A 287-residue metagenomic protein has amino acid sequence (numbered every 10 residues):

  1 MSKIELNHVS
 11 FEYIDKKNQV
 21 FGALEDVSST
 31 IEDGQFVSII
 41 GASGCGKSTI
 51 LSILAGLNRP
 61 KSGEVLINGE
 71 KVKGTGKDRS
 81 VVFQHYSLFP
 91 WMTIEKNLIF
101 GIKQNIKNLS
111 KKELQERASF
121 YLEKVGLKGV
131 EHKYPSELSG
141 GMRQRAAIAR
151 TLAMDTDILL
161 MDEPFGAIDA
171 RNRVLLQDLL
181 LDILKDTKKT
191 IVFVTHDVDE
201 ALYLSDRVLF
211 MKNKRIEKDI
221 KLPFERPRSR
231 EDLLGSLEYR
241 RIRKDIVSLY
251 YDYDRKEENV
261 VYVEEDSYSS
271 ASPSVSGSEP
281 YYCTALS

Functional and structural regions predicted by a protein language model:
I40-A42: The feature captures the beta-strand-to-loop junction immediately N-terminal to the Walker
A55: Helix-to-loop junction immediately C-terminal to a conserved catalytic motif
G63-G74: Conserved ABC transporter NBD signature motif
V82, I148: Hydrophobic anchor residue at the start of the ABC signature
E95-K103, K112-Q115: Short helical segment in ABC ATPase nucleotide-binding domains corresponding to the A-loop/adjacent helical element
S110-V130, D182: Conserved ABC ATPase "signature" region
Y134-L138, M142: Conserved ABC ATPase signature
A153-D157: A short, proline-enriched helix->beta-strand linker immediately N-terminal to the Walker B motif in ABC-type P-loop
